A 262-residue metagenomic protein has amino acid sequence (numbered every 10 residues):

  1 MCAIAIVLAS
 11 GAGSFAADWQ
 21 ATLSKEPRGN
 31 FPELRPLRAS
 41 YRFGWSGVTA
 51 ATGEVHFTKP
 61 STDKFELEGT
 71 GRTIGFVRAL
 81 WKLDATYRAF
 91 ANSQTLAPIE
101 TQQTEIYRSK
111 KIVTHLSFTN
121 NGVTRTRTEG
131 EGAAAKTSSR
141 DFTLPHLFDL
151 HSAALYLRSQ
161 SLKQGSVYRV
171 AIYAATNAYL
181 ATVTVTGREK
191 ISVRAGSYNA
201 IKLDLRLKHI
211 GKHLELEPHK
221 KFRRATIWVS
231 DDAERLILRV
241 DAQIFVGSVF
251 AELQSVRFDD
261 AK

Functional and structural regions predicted by a protein language model:
M1-G11: Bacterial N-terminal signal peptides
C2, A17, L144-L147, H151 (+1 more regions): Low-complexity, intrinsically disordered regions enriched in charged/polar residues
C2-I4, G47, G122, T126: A detector of low-complexity, intrinsically disordered, Ser/Thr/Gly/Pro/Ala-rich segments
G11-S14, D18, E131-A133: Serine/threonine-rich low-complexity intrinsically disordered regions
F15-N120, S161-K262: Acidic, serine/threonine-rich low-complexity disordered tracts
T114-S159: Hydrophobic, well-structured mid-protein blocks that either form specific transmembrane helices
